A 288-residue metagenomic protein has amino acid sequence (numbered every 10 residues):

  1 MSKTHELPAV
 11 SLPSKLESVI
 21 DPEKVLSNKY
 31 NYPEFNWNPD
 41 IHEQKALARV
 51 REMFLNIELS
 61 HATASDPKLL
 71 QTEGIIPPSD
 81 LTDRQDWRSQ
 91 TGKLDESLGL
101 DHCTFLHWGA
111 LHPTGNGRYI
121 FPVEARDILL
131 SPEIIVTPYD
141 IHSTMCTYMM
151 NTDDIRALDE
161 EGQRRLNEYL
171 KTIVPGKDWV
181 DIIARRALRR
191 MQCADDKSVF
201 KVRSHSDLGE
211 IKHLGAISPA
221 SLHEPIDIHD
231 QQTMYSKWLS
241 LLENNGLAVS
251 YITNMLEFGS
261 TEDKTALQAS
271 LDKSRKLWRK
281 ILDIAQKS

Functional and structural regions predicted by a protein language model:
L7-F105, A110-S288: Active-site-proximal loop/hinge segments that shape catalytic or ion-binding/gating pockets
